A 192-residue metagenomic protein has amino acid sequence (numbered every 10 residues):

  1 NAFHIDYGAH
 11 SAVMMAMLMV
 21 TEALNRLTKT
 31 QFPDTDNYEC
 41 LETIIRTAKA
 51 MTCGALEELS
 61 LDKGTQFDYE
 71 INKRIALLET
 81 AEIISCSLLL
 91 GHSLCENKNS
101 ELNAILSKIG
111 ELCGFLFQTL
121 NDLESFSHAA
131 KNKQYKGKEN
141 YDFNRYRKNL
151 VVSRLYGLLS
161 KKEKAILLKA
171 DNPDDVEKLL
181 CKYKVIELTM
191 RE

Functional and structural regions predicted by a protein language model:
N1-E192: All-alpha prenyltransferase/terpene-synthase fold signal
